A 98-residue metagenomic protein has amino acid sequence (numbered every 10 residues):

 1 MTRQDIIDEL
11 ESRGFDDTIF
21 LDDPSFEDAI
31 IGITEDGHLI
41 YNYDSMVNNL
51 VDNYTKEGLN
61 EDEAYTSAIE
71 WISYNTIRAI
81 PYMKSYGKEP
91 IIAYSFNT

Functional and structural regions predicted by a protein language model:
M1-T98: C-terminal alpha-helical interaction appendages
